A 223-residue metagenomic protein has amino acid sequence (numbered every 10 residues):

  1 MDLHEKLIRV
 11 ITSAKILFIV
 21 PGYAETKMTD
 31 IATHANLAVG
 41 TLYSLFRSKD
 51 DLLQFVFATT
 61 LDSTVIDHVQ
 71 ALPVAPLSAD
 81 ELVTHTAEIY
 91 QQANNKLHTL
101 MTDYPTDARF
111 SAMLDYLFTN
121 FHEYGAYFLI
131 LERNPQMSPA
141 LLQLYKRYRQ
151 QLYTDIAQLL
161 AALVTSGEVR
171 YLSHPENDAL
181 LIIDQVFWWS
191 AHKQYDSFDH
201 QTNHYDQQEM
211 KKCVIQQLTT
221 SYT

Functional and structural regions predicted by a protein language model:
E5-K6, L37: The short coil/loop that forms the "turn" connecting the two helices of the helix-turn-helix
V10-F18: Short hydrophobic clusters on alpha-helical segments that form packing/core surfaces in small helical domains
L17-V74: Helix-turn-helix
A58-F110: Amphipathic alpha-helical linker/stalk segments
T84-E88, T119, Q158-S166, L180-T223: C-terminal peripheral helix-coil segments that are non-catalytic and often amphipathic
Y104-A108, A112-E132, P139-S166: Amphipathic alpha-helical packing segments from all-alpha helical-bundle domains
F128-P135, K193-F198: Secondary-structure edge/capping motif, primarily at the C-terminal ends of alpha-helices and the immediately following
Y171, P175-A179: Membrane-interface starts of transmembrane alpha-helices
